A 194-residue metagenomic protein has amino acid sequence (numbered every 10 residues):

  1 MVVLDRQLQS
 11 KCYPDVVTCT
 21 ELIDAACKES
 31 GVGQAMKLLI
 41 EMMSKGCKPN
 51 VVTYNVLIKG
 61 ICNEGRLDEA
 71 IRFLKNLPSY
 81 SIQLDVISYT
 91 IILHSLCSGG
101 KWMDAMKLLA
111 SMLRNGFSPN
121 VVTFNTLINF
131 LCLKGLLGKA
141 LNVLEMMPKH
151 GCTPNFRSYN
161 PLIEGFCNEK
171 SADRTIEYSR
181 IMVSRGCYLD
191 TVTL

Functional and structural regions predicted by a protein language model:
M1, D15-T20, D24, A35 (+17 more regions): Pentatricopeptide repeat
Q7, M42-M43, L77, M112 (+2 more regions): Methionine-biased hydrophobic packing positions in alpha-helices, especially within tandem helical repeat solenoids
L8-P14: Leucine-rich repeat
D173, M182-R185, L194: Structured C-terminal portions of repeat-based eukaryotic scaffold domains
